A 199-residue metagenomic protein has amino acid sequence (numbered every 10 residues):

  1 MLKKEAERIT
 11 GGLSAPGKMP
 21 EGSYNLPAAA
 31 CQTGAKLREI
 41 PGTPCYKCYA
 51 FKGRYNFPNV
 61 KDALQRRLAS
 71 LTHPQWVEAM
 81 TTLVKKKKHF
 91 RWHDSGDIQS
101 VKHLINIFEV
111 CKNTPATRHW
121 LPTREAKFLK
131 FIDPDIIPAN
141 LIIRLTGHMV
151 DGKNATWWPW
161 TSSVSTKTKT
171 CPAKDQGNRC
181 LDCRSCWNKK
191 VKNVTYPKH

Functional and structural regions predicted by a protein language model:
M1-H199: Class I S-adenosyl-L-methionine
